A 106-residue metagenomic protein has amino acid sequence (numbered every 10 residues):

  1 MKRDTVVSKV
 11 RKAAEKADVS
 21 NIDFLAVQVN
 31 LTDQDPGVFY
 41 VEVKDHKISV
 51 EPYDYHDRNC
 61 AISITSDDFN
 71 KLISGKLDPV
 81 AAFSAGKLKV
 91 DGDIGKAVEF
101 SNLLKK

Functional and structural regions predicted by a protein language model:
M1-K106: Feature captures hydrophobic
